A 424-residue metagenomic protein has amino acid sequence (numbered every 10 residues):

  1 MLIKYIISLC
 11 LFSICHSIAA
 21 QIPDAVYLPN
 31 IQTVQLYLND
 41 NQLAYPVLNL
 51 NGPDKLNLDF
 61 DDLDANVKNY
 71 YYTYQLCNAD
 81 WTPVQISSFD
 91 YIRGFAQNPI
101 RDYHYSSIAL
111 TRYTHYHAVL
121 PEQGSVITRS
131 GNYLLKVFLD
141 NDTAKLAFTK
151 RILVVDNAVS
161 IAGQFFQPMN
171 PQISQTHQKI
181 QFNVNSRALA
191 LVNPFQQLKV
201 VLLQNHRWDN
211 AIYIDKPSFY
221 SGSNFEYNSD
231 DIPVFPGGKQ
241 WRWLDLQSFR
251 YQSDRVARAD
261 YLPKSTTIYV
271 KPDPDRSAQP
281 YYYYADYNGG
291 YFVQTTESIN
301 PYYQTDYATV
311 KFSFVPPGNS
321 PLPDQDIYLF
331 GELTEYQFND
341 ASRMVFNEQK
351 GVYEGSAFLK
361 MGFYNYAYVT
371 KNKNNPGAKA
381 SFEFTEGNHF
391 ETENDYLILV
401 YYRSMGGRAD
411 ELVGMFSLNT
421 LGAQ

Functional and structural regions predicted by a protein language model:
M1-I22: Bacterial Sec-dependent N-terminal signal peptides
V26, V154-H177, H389-V413: Low-complexity, Pro/Ser/Thr- and charge-rich linker/hinge segments at domain boundaries
V26-L76, I173-V184, I299-S313: Contiguous beta-strand segments within globular domains
A79-W81, S125, L139-A147, R207 (+2 more regions): Short acidic/polar inter-strand loop motif in beta-rich domains
R93-H117, W208-P217, K311-M361, K373-R403 (+1 more regions): Aromatic-rich carbohydrate-binding modules that target alpha-glucans
L110-D140: Ligand-binding face of N-terminal immunoglobulin V-set domains in extracellular IgSF glycoproteins
Q196-Y283: Long, internal scaffold/assembly segments composed of regular secondary structure
V270-P323, V413-Q424: Basic K/R-rich, polyanion-interacting modules in nucleoproteins and related proteins
